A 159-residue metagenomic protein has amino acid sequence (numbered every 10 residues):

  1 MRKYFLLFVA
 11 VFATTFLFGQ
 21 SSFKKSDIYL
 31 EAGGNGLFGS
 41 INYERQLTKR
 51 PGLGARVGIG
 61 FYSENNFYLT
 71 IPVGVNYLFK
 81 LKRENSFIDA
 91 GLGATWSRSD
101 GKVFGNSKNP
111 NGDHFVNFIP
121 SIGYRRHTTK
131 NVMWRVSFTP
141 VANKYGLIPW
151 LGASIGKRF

Functional and structural regions predicted by a protein language model:
M1-K24, I155, F159: Bacterial Sec-dependent N-terminal signal peptides
S22-A32: Transmembrane beta-strand segments of Gram-negative outer membrane beta-barrel proteins
F23, N35-F38, L47-G54, G60-F159: Outer-membrane beta-barrel transmembrane domain signature
Y43: OB-fold/S1-family RNA-binding modules
